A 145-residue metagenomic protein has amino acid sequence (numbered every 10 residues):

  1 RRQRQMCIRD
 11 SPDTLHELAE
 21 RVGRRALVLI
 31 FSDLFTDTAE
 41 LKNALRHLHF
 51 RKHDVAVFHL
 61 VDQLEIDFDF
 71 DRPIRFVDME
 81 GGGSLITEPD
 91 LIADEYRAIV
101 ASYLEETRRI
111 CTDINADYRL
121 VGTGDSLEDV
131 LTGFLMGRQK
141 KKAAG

Functional and structural regions predicted by a protein language model:
R1-R2, I86: Short, basic/glycine-rich phosphate-binding loops at helix/coil junctions that contact nucleotide phosphates
Q3-I8: Short, small-residue-biased leader/transition segments that mark boundaries at the very start of proteins
D13-E17: A short, well-structured juxtamembrane/interface segment
E20-A26, T38-G145: Von Willebrand factor type A / integrin I
I30-F31: Generic enzyme active-site microenvironment
L34: Active-site metal-binding loops of divalent metal-dependent hydrolases
